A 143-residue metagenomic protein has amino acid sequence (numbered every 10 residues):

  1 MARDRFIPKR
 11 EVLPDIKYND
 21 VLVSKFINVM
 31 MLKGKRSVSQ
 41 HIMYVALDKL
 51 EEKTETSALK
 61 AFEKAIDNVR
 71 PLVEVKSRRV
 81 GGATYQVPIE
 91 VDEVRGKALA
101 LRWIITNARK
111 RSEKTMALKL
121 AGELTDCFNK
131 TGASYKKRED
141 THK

Functional and structural regions predicted by a protein language model:
A2-K33, S37, Y44-K143: Strongly charged
